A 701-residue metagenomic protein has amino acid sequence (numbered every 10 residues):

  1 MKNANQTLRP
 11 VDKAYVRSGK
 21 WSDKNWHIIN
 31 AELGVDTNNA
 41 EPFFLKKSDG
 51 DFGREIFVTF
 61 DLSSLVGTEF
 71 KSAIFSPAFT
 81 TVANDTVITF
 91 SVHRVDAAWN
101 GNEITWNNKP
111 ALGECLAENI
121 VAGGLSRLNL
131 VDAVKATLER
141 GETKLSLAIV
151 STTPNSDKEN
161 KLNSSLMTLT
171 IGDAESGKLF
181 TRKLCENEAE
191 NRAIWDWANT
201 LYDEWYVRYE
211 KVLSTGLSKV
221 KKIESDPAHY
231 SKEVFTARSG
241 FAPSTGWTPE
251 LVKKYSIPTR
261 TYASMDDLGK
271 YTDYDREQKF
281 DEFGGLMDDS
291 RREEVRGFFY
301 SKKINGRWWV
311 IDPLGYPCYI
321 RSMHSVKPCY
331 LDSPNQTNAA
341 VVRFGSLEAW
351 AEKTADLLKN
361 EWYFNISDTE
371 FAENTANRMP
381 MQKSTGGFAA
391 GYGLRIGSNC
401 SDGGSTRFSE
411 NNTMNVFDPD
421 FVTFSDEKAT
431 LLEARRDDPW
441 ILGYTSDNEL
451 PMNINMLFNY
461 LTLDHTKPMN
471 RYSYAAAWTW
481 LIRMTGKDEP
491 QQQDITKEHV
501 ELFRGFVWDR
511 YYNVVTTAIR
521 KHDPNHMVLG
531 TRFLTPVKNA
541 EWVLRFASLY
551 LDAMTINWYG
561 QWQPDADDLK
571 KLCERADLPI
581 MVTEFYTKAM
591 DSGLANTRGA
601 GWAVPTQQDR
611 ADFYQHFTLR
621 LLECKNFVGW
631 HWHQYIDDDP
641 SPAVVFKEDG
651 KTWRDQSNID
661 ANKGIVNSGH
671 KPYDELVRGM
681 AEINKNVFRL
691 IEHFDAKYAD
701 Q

Functional and structural regions predicted by a protein language model:
M1-L62, I171-L179: Flexible, small-residue-rich N-terminal segments that precede or flank a structured functional core
F60, E69-V82: A short beta-strand element within beta-rich, extracytoplasmic domains of secreted/secretory-pathway proteins
F79-E142: Beta-strand-rich interaction/scaffold domains
K135-R182: Proprotein-processing/basic-patch segments
Y209, L213-L217, D368, I441-G443 (+3 more regions): Substrate-binding cleft of secreted/luminal carbohydrate-active enzymes
S231-F388, Y392-P439, Q492-V507, V514 (+1 more regions): Active-site-adjacent substrate/metal-binding segments within catalytic domains of carbohydrate-active enzymes
N338-A340, A476-H616: Extracellular glycoside hydrolase catalytic/binding regions
L461-R471, H633-Q701: Aromatic-rich peripheral "rim/lid" segments of glycoside hydrolase catalytic domains that contact and position glycan
